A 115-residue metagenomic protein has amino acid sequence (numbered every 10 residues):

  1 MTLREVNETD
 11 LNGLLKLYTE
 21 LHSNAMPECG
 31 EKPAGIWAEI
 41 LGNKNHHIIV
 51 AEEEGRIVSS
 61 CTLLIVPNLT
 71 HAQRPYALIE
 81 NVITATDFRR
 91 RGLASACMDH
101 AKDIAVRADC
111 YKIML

Functional and structural regions predicted by a protein language model:
M1, G55-S60, A77: Glycine-rich phosphate/pyrophosphate-binding loop shared by adenosine-nucleotide-utilizing enzymes
T2-L14: A short beta-loop-alpha structural element at the N-terminal edge of CoA-dependent acyl/N-acetyltransferase catalytic
L15-W37: Conserved GNAT-fold acetyl-CoA-binding loop/helix
A38-V50, L78: A short helix-loop-beta-strand connector motif used in the catalytic cores of GNAT acetyltransferases and, in some
V50, R56-I65, I83: Conserved beta-strand in the GNAT
P67-I79, R89, Y111: A conserved beta-turn-beta hairpin within the catalytic core of GNAT-like acetyltransferases that forms part
E80, T84, R90-D103: Conserved acetyl-CoA-binding loop-helix of GNAT-fold acetyltransferases
M98, A105-L115: Conserved GNAT acetyl-CoA-binding A-motif
